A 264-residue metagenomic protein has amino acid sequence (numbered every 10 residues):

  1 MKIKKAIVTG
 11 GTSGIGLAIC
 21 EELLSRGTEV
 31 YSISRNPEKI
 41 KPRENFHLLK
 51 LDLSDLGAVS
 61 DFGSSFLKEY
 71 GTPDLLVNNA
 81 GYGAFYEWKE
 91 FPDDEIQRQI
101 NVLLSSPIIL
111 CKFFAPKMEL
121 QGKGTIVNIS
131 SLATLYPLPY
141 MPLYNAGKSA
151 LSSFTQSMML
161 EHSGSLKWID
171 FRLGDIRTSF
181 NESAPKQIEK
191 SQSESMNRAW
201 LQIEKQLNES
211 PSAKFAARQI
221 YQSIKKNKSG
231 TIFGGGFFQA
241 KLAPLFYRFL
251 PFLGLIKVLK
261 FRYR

Functional and structural regions predicted by a protein language model:
T12-S13: Conserved glycine-rich cofactor-binding loop
E44-G57: Rossmann-fold cofactor-recognition segment
N79-A84: Conserved NAD(P)H cofactor-binding loop of Rossmann-fold oxidoreductase domains
E87-W88, E95-I100: Substrate-binding pocket helix/loop in short-chain dehydrogenase/reductase
C111, G147-A150: Active-site helix of classical SDR
S131: Residue(s) in the substrate-gating loop at a strand-loop-helix junction that position the organic substrate next
L160-T231: SDR active-site lid
